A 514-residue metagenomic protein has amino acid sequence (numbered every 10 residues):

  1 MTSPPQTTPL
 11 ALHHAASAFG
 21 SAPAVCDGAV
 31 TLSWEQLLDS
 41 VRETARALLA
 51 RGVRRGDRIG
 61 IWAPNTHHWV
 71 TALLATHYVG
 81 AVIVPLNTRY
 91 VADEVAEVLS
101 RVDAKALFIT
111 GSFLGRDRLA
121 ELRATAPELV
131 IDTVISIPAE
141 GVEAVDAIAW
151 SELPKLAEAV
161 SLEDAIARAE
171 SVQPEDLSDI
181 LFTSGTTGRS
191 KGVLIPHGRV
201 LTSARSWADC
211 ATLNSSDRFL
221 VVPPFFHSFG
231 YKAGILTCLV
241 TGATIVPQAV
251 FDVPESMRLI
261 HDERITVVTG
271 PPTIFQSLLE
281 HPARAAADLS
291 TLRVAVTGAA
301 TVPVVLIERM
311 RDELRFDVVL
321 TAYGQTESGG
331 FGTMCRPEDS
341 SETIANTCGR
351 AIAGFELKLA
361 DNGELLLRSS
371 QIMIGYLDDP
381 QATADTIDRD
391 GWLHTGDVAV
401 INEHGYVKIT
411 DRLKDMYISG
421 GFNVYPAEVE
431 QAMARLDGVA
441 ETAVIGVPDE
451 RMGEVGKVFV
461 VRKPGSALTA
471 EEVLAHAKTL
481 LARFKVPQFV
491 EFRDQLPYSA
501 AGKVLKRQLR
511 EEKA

Functional and structural regions predicted by a protein language model:
T2-T8, H13, S21-T66, V70-L74 (+4 more regions): Conserved AMP-binding/adenylate-forming core of the ANL superfamily
P5-T8, S21, S136, I148-F182 (+2 more regions): Conserved pre-ATP/AMP-binding loop-to-beta segment of ANL
S33-E35, S178-T202: Conserved AMP-binding A3 loop
A50-R51, A81-P154, P464-S466: Structural core segment of the AMP-binding/adenylate-forming
Y90-S100, L107-I109, V268, L359-D361 (+6 more regions): AMP-binding/adenylate-forming catalytic core of the ANL superfamily
L201-R218, F226-V267, H281: Conserved AMP-binding/adenylation subdomain of ANL enzymes
I265-G270, L279-T343, E356: Gly/Ser/Thr-rich phosphate-binding loop
S341-R350, I372-G396, L413-K414, E430 (+1 more regions): Conserved ANL (AMP-binding/adenylate-forming) active-site segment centered on the GW(Y/F)…HTG consensus within
